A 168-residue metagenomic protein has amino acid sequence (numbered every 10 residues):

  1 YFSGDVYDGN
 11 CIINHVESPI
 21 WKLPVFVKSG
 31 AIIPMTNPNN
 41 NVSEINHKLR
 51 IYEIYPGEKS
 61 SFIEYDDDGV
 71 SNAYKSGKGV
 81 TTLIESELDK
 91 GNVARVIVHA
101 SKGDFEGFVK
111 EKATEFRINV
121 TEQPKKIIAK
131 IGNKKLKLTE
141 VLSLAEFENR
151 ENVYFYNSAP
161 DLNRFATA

Functional and structural regions predicted by a protein language model:
Y1-R150, Y156-F165: Catalytic core of carbohydrate-active enzymes
